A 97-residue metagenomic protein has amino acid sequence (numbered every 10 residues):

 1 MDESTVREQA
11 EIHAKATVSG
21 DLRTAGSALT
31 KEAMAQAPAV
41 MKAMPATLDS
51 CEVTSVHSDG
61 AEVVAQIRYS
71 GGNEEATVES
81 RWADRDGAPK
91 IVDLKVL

Functional and structural regions predicted by a protein language model:
M1-T5, K15, D93-L97: Low-complexity, intrinsically disordered terminal/linker segments enriched in charged and Gly/Pro repeats
R7-E8, I12, T17-G60: Short solvent-exposed beta->alpha transition segments
P38-R85, I91-L97: Surface-exposed, charged secondary-structure patches
